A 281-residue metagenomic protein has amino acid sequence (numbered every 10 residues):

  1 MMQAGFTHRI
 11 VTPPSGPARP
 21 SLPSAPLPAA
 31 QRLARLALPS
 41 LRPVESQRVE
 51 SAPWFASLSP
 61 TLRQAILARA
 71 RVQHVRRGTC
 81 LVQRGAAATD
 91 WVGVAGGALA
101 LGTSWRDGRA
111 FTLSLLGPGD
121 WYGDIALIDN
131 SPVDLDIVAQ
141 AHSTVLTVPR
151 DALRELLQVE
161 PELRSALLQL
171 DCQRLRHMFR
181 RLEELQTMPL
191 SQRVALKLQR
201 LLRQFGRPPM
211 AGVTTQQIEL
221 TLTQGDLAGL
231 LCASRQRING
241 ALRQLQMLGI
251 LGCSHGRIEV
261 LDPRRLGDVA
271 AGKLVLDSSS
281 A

Functional and structural regions predicted by a protein language model:
Q3-R77, A126-L127: Cyclic nucleotide-binding regulatory module and flanking cytosolic helices
W54, T79-H142: Cyclic nucleotide-binding regulatory domains
R63, L153-R154, L266: A generic structural signal for short hydrophobic patches within well-formed alpha-helices
Q64-A65, L81-G85, G212: Short loop/turn motifs at secondary-structure junctions and domain boundaries
W91, L115, T147, T221 (+1 more regions): Short aromatic/basic micro-patch
S114-H177: Cyclic-nucleotide recognition modules
Q140, Q158-C232: Polybasic "coupling" helices that flank or enter modular domains
L201-A281: Phosphate-/nucleic-acid-contacting segments
